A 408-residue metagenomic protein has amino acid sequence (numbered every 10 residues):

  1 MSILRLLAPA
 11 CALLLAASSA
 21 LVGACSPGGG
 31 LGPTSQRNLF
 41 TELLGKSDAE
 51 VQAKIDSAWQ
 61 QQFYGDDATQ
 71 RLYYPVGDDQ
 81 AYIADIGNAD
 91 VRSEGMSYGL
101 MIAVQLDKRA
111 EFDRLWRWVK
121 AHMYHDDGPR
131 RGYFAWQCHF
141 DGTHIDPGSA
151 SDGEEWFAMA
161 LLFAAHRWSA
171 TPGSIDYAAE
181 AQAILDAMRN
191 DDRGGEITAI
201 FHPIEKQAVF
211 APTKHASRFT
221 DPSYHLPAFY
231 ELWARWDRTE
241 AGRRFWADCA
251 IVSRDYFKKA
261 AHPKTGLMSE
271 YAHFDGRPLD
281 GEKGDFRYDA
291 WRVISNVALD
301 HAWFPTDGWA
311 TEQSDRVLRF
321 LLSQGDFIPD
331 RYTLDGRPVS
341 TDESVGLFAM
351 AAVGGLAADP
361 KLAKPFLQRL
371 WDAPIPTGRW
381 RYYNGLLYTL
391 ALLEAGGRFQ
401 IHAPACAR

Functional and structural regions predicted by a protein language model:
M1-C11: Bacterial N-terminal signal peptides that target proteins for export
P9-A20: Bacterial N-terminal signal peptides
G29-R71, A89-S93, G128-G132, D146-D152 (+3 more regions): Extended ligand-binding clefts on enzyme/binding-domain cores
N38-E154, A160, A170, A290 (+5 more regions): N-terminal carbohydrate-binding/catalytic regions of secreted carbohydrate-active enzymes
L106-D107, A165-S169, A234, R238 (+3 more regions): Short coil/turn linking the two alpha-helices of tandem helical-hairpin repeats
W116, L161, A178, L185 (+3 more regions): Inward-facing hydrophobic residues that define packing positions of alpha-helical scaffold repeats
V297-D300, L322, D335-D342, M350-R408: A cross-kingdom marker for long, charged
